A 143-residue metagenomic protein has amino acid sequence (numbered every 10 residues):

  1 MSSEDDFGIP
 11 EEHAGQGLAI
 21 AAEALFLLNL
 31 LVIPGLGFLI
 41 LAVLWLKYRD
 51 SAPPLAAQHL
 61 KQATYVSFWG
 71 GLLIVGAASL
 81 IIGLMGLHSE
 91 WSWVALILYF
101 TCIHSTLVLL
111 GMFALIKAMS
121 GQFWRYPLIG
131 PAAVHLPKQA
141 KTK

Functional and structural regions predicted by a protein language model:
S2-L30, L36-V66, F113-K143: Membrane-interface extramembranous regions at the lipid-water interface
G17-F38, T64-G111: Hydrophobic alpha-helical transmembrane segments in multi-pass membrane proteins
